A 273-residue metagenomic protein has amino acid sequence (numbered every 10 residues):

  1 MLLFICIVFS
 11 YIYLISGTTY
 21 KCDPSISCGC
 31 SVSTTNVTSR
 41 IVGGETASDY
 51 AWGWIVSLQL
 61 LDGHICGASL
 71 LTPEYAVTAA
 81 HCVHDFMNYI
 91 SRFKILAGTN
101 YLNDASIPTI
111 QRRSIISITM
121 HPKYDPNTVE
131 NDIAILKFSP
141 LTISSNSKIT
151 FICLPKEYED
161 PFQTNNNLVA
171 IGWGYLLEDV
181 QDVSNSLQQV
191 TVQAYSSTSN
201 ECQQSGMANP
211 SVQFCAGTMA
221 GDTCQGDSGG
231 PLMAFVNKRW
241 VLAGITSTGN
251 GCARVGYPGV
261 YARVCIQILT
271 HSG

Functional and structural regions predicted by a protein language model:
L2-F4, V8-C22, L70-H84, F93 (+4 more regions): C-terminal subregion of chymotrypsin/trypsin-like serine protease catalytic domains
L2-V77, F93-K94, T99, S106: Protease-domain processing segments flanking chymotrypsin-fold serine proteases, especially trypsin-like
Y20, I26-C28, H64, A80 (+4 more regions): Extracellular secreted precursors and ectodomains with disulfide-bonded cysteine-rich loops/domains
S25-I26, R113, I133-P140, S145-M219 (+1 more regions): Chymotrypsin/trypsin-fold serine protease catalytic domain
T34-T38, L58, A76-A79, H84-P126 (+2 more regions): Conserved H-D interstitial segment of serine endopeptidase catalytic domains
T46-A51, L70, M87-Y89, P126-E130 (+4 more regions): Extracellular/periplasmic catalytic domains that process cell-envelope and extracellular macromolecules
G53-I55, G67-A68, F151, F214 (+3 more regions): Structural detector of coil-to-beta-strand junctions
H81-H84, G98-N103, F138-S145, G174-L177 (+5 more regions): Acidic glycine-/aspartate-rich tracts in secreted/extracellular proteins
